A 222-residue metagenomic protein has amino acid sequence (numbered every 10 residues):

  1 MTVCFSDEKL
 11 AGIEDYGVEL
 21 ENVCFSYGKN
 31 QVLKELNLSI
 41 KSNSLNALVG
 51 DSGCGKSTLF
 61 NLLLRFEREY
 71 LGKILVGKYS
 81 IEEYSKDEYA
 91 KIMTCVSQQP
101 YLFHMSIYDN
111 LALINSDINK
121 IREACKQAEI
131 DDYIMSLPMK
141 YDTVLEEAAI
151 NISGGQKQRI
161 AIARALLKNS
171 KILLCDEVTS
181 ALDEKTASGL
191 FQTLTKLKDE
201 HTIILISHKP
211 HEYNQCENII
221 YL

Functional and structural regions predicted by a protein language model:
M1-K29, R68-L75, S116-K126, T202: ABC transporter TMD-NBD coupling linker
N46-A47, C95: Short beta-strand immediately N-terminal to the Walker A/P-loop
V49-D51: The feature captures the beta-strand-to-loop junction immediately N-terminal to the Walker
L64: Helix-to-loop junction immediately C-terminal to a conserved catalytic motif
G72-Y79, Y89: Conserved ABC transporter NBD signature motif
K73-L75, E83, Y108-E147, F191-Q192 (+1 more regions): ABC ATPase nucleotide-binding domain helical subdomain, centered on the C-loop/LSGGQ "ABC signature"
Q99, N110, T143-L222: ABC-family ATPase nucleotide-binding domain "signature/switch" substructure
